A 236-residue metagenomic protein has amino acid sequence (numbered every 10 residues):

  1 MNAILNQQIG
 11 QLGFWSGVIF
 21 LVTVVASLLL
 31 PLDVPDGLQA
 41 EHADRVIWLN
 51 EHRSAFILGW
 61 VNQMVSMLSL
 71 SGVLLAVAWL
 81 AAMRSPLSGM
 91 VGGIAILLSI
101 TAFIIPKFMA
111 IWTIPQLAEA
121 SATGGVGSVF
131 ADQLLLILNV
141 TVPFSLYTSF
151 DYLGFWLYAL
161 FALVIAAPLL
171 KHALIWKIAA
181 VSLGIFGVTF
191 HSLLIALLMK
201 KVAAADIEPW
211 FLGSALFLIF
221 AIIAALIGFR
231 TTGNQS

Functional and structural regions predicted by a protein language model:
M1-S236: Hydrophobic, aromatic-enriched alpha-helical segments typical of multi-pass transmembrane helices
